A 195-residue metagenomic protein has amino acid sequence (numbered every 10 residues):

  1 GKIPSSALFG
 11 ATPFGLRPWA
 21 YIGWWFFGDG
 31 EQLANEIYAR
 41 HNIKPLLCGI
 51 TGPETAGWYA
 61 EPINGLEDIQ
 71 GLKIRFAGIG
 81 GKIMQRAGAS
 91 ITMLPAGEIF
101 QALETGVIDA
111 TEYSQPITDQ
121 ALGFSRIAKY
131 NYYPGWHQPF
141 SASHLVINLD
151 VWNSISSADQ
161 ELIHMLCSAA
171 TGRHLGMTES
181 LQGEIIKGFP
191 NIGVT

Functional and structural regions predicted by a protein language model:
G1-Y21, E31-T195: N-terminal secretory/targeting leader peptides
W24: Short beta-strand-centered segments that line the small-molecule binding cleft or hinge of alpha/beta clamshell
